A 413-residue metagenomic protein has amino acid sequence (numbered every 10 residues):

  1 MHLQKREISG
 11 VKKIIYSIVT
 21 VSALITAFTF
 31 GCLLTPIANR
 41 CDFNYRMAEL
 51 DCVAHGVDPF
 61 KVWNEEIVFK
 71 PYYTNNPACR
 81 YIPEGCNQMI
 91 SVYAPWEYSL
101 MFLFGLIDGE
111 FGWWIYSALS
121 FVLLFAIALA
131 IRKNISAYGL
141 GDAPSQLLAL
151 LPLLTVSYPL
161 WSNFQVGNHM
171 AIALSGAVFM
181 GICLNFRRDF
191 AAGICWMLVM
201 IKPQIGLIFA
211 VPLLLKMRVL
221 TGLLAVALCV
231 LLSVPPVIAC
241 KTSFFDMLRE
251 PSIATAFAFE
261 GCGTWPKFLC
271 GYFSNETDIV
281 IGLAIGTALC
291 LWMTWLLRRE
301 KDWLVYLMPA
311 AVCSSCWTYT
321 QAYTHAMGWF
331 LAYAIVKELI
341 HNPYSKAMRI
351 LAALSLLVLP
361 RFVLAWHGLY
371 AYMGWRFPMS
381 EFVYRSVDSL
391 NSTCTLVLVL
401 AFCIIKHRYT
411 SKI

Functional and structural regions predicted by a protein language model:
H2-F190, K216-W329, K337-E338, F377-R385: Primarily membrane-embedded glycan-assembly and transfer machineries that use lipid-linked glycans
A192-W196, T242-P251, A326-L331, S345-A352 (+1 more regions): A cytosolic-side transmembrane-helix exit/cap motif
W196-P212, C316-M327: Transmembrane helices and adjacent periplasmic/lumenal helix-loop junctions of polyprenol-phosphate-dependent
I201-Q204, L231-P235, L359, V363: Membrane-embedded alpha-helical segments of transport systems, primarily multispan ion/solute transporters
A334: Claisen-condensing/thiolase-fold acyl-transfer catalytic domains that form or cleave C-C bonds in fatty acid
K337-I413: Aromatic-enriched
